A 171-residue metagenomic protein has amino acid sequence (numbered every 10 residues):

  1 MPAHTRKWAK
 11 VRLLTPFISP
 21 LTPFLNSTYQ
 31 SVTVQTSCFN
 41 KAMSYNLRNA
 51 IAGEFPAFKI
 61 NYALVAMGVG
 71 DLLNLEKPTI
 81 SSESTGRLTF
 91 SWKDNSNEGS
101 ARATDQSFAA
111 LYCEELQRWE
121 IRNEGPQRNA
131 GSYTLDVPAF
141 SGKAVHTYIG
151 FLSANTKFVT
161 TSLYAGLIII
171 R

Functional and structural regions predicted by a protein language model:
M1-L75: Long, polar/Ser/Thr-enriched low-complexity segments that form simple helices or flexible linkers at protein ends
T15-Y29, V34, R48, L135-T161: Beta-strand-rich modules
I18, F90-W92, A109, Y148-I149: An aromatic-rich alpha-helical recognition segment common to small helix-rich domains
G70-L88: Extracellular ectodomain segments of secreted/surface proteins
S81-E83, K93, D136-P138, R171: A structural detector for beta-sheet-dominated domains
G86-A101: Conserved aromatic anchor
N97-T104, S141-K143: A short beta-turn/strand-edge loop motif at beta-sheet boundaries
F108-F140, A154-K157, S162-I170: Recognizes extended acidic, P/S/T-rich segments that occur within or adjacent to Ig-like beta-sandwich modules
